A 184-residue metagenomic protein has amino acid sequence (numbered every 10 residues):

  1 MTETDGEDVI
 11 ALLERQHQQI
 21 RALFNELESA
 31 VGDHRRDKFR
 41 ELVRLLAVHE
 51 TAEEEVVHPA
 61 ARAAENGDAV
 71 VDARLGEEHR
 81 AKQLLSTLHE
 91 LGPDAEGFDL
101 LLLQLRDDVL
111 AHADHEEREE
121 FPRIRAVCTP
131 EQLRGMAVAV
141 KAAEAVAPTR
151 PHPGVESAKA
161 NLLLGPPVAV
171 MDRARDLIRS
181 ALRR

Functional and structural regions predicted by a protein language model:
M1-R184: Small-residue-biased structural context
